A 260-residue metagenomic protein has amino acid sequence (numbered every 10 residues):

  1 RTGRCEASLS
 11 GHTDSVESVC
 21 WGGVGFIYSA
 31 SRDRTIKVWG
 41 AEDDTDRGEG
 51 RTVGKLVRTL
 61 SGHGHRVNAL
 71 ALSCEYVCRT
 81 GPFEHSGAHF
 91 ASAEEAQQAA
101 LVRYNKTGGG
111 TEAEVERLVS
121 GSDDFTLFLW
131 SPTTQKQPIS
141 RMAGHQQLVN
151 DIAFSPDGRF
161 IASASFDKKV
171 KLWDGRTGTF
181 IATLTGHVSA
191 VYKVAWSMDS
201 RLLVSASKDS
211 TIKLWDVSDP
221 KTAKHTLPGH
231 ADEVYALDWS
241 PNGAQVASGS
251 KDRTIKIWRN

Functional and structural regions predicted by a protein language model:
R1, V19, I36-A41, E49 (+6 more regions): WD40-repeat beta-propellers
T2-R4, T13, D43-T45, T52-G54 (+4 more regions): Short coil turn/linker residues within repeat-based beta-strand modules
C5-A7, G25-Y28, V57-R58, V77-G81 (+9 more regions): Structural hallmark of WD40 beta-propellers
S10-V16, V53, L60-V67, M142-V149 (+2 more regions): WD40/WD-repeat beta-propeller blade N-cap
T13, V19-G25, A71-V77, K106-V115 (+4 more regions): Loop/turn segments within WD40 beta-propeller blades
F26, T35-K37, G64, T126-F128 (+8 more regions): A conserved positional marker within WD40/Gbeta-like beta-propeller blades
S29-D33, G121-D124, P156, S163-D167 (+4 more regions): Conserved strand-to-loop turn within each blade of WD40 beta-propeller repeats
L72-E112: Structural signature of eukaryotic scaffold interfaces centered on beta-propeller domains
